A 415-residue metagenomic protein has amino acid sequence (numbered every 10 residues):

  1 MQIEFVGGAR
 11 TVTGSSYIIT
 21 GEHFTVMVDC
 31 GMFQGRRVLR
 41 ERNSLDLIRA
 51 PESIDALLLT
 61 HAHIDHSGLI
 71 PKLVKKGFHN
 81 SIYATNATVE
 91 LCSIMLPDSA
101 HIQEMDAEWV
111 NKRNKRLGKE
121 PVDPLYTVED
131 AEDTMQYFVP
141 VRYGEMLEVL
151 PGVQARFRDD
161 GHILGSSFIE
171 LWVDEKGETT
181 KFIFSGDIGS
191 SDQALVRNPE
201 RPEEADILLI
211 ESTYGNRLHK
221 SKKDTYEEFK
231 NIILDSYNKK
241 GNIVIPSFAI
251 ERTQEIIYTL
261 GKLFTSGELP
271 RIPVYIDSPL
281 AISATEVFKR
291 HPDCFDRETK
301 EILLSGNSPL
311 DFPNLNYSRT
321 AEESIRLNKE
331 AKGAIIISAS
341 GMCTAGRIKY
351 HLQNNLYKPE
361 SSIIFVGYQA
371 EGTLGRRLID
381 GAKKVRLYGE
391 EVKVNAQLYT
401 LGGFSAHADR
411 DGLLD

Functional and structural regions predicted by a protein language model:
M1-E52, D133-R197, E322-E330, I335 (+3 more regions): Core dinuclear metal-dependent hydrolase active-site scaffold
R10-T11, F24, M32-F33, I64 (+12 more regions): Short, glycine-/Ser/Thr-/acidic-enriched flexible segments
T11, E22-N80, A84-Q136, I188-N198 (+3 more regions): Pre-active-site segment of Zn-dependent metallo-hydrolases
G14, R36, S67-G68, S93 (+9 more regions): Short helix/loop capping segments that flank catalytic or ligand/cofactor-binding pockets
C30, I54-H63, I70, I82-T85 (+8 more regions): Active-site neighborhood of phospho(di)ester-bond hydrolases with catalytic His/Asp-centered motifs
S99-I163, P292-A331: Metallo-beta-lactamase
F168, G189-D277, S362-G367, K383-D415: Cap/insert and terminal regions of metallo-dependent hydrolase folds
I232-G372, R386: Hard-cation-handling environments
